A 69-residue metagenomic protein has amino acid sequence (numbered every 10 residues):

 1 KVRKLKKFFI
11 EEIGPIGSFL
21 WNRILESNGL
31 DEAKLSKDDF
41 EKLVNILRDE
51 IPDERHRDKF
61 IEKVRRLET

Functional and structural regions predicted by a protein language model:
K1-T69: Long, compositionally biased intrinsically disordered regulatory segments in eukaryotic proteins
